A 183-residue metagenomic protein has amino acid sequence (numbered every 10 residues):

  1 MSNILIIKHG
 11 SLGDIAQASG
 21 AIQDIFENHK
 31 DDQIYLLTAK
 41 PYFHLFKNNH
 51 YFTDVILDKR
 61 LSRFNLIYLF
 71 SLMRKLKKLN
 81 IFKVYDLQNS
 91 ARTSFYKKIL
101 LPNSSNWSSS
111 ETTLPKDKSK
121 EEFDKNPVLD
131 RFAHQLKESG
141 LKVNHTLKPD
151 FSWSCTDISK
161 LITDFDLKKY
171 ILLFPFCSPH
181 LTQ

Functional and structural regions predicted by a protein language model:
M1-Q183: Catalytic machinery of carbohydrate-active enzymes, primarily nucleotide-sugar-dependent glycosyltransferases
